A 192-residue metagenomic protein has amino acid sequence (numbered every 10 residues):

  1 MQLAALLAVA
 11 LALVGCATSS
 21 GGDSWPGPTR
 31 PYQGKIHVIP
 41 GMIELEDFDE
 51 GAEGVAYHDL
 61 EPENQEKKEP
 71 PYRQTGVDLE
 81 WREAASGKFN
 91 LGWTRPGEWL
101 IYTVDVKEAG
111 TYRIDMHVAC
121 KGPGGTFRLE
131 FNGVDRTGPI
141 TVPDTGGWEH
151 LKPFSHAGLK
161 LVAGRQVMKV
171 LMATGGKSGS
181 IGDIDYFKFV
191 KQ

Functional and structural regions predicted by a protein language model:
M1-L6: Bacterial N-terminal signal peptides that target proteins for export
V14-G15: C-terminal motif of bacterial Sec signal peptides marking the signal peptidase cleavage site
S19-Q192: Extracytoplasmic
